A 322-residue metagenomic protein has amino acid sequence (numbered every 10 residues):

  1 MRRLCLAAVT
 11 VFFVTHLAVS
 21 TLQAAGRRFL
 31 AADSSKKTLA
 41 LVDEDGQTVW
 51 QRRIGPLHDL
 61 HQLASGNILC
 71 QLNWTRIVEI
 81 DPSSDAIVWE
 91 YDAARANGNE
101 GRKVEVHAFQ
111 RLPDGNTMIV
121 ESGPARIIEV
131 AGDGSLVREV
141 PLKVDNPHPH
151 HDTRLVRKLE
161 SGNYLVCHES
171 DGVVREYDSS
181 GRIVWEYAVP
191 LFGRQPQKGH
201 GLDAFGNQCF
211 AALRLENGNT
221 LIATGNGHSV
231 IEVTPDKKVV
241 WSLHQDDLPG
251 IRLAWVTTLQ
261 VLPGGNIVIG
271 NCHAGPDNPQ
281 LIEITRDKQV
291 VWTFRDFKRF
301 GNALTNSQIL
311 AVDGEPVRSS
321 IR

Functional and structural regions predicted by a protein language model:
M1-L6: Positively charged n-region of N-terminal signal peptides that target proteins for export
A7-S20: Bacterial N-terminal signal peptides
A24-R322: Histidine-/acidic-rich catalytic cores in large beta-rich domains
